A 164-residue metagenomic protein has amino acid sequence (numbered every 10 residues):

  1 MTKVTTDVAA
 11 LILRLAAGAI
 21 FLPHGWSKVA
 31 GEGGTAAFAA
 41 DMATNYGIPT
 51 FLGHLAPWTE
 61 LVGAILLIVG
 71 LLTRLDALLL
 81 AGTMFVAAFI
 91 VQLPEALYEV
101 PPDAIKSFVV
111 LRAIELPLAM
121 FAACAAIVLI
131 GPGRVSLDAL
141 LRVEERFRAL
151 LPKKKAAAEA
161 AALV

Functional and structural regions predicted by a protein language model:
M1-A30, T50-P57, V62, V69-V164: Extended, low-polarity transmembrane helix blocks
V29-T50: Membrane-interface interhelical connector segments
M42-T44, L67, V128: Short polybasic/polar patches that bind polyanions
